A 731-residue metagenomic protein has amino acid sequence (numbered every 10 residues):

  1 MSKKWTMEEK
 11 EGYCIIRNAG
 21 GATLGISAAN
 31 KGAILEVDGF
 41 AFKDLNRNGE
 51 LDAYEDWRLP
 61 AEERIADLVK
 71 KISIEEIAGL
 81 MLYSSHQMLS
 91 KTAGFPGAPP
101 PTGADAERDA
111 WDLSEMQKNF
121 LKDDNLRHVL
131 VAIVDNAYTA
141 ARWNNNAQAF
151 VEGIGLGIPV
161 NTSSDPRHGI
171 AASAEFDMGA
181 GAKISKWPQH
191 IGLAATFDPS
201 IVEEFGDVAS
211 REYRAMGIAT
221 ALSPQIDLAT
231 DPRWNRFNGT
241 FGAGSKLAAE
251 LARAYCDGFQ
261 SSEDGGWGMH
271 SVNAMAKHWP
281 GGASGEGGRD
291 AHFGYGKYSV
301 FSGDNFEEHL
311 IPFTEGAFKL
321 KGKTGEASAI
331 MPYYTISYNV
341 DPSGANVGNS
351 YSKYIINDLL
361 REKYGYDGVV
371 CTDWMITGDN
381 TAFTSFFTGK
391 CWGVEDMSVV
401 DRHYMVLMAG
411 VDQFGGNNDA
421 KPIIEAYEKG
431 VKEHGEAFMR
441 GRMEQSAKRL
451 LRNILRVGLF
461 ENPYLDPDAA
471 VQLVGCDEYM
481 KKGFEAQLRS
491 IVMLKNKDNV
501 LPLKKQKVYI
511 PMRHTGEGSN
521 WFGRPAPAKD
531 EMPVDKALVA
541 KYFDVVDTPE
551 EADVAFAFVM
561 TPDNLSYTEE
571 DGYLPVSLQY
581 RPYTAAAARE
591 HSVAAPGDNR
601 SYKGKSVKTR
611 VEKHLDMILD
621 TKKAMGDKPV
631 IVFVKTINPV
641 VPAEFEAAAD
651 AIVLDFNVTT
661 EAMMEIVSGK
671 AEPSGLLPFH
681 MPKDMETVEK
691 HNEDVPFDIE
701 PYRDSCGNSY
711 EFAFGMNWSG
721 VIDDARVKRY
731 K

Functional and structural regions predicted by a protein language model:
M1-K731: Glycoside hydrolase catalytic-domain context in secreted enzymes
